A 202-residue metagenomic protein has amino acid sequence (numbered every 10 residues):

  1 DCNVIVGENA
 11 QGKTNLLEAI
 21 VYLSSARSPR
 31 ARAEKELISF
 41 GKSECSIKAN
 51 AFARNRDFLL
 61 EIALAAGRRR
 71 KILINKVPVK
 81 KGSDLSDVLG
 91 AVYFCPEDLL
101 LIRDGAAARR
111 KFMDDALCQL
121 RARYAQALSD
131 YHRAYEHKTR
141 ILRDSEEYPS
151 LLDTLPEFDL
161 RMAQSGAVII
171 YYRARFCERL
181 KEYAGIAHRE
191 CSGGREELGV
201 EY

Functional and structural regions predicted by a protein language model:
D1-Y22: Pre-Walker A-like glycine/lysine-rich segment at the N-terminus of P-loop NTPase domains
G7, S25, G193: Short, conserved catalytic or interaction motifs in soluble domains
A19-I20, G90-Y93, D159: Short hydrophobic/aromatic segments of transmembrane alpha-helices and their interfaces
Y22-S25, R140: Regular, well-ordered alpha-helical segments
S24-A108, D114-Y124, K181-I186: Nucleotide-state sensing region of NTPase/ATPase domains
L100-G194, L198-E201: An accessory alpha-helical subdomain
